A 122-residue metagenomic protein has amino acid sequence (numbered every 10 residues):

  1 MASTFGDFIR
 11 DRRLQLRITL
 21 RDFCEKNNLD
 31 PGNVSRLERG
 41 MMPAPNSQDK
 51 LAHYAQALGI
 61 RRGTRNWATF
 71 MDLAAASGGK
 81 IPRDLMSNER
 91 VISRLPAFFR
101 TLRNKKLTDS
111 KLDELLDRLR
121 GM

Functional and structural regions predicted by a protein language model:
M1-L16, A52, F99-R103, L107-L112: A short, Lys/Arg-rich alpha-helix, primarily the initiator
I9, E38, N46, L58: DNA major-groove recognition helix of helix-turn-helix
L14, E25, Q56: Alpha-helical residues within the helix-turn-helix
T19-C24: Short alpha-helical "recognition helix" segments of helix-turn-helix
N28-P45: Recognition helix of helix-turn-helix/homeodomain-like DNA-binding domains that insert into the DNA major groove
S47-A68: DNA major-groove recognition helix of helix-turn-helix/homeodomain DNA-binding modules
T64-R100: Short, charged recognition helix plus adjacent turn of helix-turn-helix-like nucleic-acid-binding domains
R90-M122: C-terminal regulatory/oligomerization modules of transcriptional regulators
